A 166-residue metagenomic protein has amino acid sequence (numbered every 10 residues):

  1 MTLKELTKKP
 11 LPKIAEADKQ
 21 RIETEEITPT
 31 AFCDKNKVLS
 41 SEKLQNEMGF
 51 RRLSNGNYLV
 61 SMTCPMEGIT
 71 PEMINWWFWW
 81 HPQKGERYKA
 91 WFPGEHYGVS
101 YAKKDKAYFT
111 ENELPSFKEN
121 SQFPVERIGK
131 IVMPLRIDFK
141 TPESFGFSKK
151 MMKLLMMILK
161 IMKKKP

Functional and structural regions predicted by a protein language model:
M1, M48, M62, M66 (+5 more regions): Detector for methionine-enriched segments
M1-T24: Eukaryotic intrinsically disordered, low-complexity, charge-rich
K9-L11, T28, H81, F92 (+3 more regions): Intrinsic-disorder/low-complexity coil detector
L11-D18, D34, S40, M133 (+1 more regions): Alpha-helix initiation/capping motif
D18-E111: Hydrophobic ligand-binding cavity/cleft-lining segments
H96-P166: Glycine-rich portal/gate segments that line the openings of hydrophobic small-molecule binding cavities
